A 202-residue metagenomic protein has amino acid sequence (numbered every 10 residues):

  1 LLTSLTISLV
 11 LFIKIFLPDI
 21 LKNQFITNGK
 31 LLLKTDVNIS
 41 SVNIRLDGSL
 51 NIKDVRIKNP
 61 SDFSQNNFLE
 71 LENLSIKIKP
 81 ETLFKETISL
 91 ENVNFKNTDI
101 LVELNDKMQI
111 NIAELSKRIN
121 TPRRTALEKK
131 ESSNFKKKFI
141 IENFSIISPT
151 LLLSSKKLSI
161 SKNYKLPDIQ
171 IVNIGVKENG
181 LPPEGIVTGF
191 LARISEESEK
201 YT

Functional and structural regions predicted by a protein language model:
L1-L33: N-terminal type II signal-anchor transmembrane helix that functions as the membrane-insertion/stop-transfer segment
P18, S40-I44, T82: Short, functional N-terminal and low-complexity linear motifs
D19, L46-S49, Q65-E70: Generic alpha-helical scaffold signal
I20, Q24, D47, F84-K85: Alpha-helical membrane-targeting segments
L31-K58: Short extracytoplasmic
T35, V55-T202: Secondary-structure transition motifs
